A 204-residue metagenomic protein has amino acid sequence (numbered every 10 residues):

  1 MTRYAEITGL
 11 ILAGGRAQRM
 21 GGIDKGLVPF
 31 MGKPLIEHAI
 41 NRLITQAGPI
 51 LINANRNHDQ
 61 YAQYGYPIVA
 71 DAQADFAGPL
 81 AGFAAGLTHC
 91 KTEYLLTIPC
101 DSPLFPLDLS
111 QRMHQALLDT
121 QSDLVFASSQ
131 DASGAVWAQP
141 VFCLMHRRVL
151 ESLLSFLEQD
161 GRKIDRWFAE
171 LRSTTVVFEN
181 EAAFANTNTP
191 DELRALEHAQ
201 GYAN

Functional and structural regions predicted by a protein language model:
T2-G161, R166-A185, P190-N204: Nucleotide and nucleotide-moiety/phosphate-recognizing core
